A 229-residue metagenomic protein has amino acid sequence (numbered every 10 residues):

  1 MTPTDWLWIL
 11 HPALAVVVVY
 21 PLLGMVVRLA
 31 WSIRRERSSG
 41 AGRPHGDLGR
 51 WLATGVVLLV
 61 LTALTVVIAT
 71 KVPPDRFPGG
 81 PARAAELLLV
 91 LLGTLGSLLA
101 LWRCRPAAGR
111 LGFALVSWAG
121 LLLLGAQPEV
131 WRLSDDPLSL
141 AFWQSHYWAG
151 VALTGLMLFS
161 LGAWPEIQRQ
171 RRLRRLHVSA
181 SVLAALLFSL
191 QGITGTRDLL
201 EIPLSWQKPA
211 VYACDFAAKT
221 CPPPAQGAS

Functional and structural regions predicted by a protein language model:
M1-S229: Membrane-embedded alpha-helical bundles that constitute the cytochrome b-like, heme-associated redox core of multi-pass
